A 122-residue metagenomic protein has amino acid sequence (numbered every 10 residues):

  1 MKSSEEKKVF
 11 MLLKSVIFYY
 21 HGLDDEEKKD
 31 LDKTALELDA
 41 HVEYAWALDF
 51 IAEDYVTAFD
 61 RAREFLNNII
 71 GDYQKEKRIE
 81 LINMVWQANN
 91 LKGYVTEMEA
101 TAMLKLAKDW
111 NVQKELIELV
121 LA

Functional and structural regions predicted by a protein language model:
M1-A122: Small-residue-enriched hydrophobic alpha-helices in membranes
